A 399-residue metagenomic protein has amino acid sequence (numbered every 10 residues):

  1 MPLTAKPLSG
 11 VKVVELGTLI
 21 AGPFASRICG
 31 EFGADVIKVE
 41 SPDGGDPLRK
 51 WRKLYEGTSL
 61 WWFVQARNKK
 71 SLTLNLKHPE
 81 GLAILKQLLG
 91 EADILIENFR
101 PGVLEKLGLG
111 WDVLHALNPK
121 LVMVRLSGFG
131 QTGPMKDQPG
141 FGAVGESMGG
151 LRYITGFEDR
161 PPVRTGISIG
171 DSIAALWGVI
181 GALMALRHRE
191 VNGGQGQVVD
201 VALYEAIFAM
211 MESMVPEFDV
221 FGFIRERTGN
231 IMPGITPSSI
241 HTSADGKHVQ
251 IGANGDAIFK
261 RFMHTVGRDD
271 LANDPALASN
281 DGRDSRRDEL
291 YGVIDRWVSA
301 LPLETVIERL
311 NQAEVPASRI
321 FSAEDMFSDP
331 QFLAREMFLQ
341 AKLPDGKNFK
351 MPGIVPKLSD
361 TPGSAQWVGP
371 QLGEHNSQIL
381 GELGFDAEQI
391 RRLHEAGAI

Functional and structural regions predicted by a protein language model:
M1-G181, A185-N192, Q371, S377-I399: N-terminal helix-loop segment corresponding to the beta1-alpha1 unit of nucleotide/adenylate-binding folds
M1-K12, R225, T242-A244, D325-I399: Terminal low-complexity tails and localization/encapsulation signals of metabolic enzymes
V36, N311-D325, D386-R391: Short, well-structured beta-strand/strand-turn elements
D43, F129-G130, L203-F208, D245-K247 (+2 more regions): Glycine-rich beta-alpha junction loops
G45-P47, D219-R225: Short Pro/Gly-enriched beta-strand edge/turn motifs at strand-loop
Q131, D159-S168, E190-I207, E226-P233 (+1 more regions): Conserved Rossmann-fold dehydrogenase catalytic segment
G156, A175-G196, A209-V220, M263-D269: Oxidoreductase and adenylate-handling cofactor-binding alpha/beta cores
P237-A313, A317: Aromatic-enriched alpha-helical interface/lid elements that frame and gate functional surfaces
